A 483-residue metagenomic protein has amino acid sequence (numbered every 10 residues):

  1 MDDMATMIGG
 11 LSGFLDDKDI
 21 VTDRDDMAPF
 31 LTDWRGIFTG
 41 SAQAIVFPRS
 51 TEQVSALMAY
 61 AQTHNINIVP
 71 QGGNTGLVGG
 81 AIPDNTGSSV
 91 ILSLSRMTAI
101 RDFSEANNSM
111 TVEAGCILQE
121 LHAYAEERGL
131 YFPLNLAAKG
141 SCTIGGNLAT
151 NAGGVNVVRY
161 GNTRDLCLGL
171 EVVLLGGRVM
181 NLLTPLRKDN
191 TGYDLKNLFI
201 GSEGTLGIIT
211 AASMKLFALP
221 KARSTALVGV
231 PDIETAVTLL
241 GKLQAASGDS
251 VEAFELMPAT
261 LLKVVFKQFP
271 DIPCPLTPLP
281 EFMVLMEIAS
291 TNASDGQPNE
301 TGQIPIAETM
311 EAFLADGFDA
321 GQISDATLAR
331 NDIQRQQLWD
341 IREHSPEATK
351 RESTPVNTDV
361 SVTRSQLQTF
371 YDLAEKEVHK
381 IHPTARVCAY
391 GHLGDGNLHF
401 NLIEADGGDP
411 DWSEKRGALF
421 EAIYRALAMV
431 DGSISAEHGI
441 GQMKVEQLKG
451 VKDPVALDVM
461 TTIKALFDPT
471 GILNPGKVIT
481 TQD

Functional and structural regions predicted by a protein language model:
M1-D483: Noncatalytic alpha-helical scaffold of FAD-dependent oxidoreductases
